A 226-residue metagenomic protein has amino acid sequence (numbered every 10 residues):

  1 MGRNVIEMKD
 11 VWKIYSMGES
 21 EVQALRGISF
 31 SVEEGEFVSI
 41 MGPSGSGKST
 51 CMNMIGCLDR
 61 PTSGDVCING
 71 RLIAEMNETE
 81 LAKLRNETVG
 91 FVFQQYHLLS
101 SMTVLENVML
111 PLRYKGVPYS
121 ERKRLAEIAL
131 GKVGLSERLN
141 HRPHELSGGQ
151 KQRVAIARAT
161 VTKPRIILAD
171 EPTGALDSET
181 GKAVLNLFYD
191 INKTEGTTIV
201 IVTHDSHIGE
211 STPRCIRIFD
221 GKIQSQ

Functional and structural regions predicted by a protein language model:
R3-I218: ABC family nucleotide-binding domain
D220-Q226: Conserved switch/coupling elements of ABC/ABC-like ATPase nucleotide-binding domains
